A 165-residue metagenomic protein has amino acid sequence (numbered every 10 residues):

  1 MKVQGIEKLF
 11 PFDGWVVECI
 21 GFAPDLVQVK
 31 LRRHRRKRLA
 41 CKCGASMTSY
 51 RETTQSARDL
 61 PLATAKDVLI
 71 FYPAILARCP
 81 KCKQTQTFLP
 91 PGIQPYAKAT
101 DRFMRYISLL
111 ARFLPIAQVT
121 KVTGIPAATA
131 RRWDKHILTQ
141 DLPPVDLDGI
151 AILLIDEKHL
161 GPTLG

Functional and structural regions predicted by a protein language model:
M1-Q84: Short, conserved DNA-binding cores of transcription-related domains
C41-K42, T163-G165: Short glycine/proline-enriched turns and hinge-like loops at secondary-structure junctions
D59-L164: Short, positively charged, Gly/Tyr-enriched micro-motifs that form contact patches at catalytic or ligand/partner
